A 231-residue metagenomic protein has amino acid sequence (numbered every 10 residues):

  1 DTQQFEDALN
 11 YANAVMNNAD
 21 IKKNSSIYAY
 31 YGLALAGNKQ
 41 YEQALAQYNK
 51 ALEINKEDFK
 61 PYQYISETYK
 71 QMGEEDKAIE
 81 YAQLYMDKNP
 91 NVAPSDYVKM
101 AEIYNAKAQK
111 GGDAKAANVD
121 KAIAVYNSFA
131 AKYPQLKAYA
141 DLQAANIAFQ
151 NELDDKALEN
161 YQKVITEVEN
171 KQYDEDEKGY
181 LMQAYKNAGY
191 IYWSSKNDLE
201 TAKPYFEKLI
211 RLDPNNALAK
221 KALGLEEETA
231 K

Functional and structural regions predicted by a protein language model:
D1-T2, G37-N38, Q71-M72, A106-Q109 (+3 more regions): Register position in tetratricopeptide repeats
V15, K50-A51, L84-Y85, F129 (+2 more regions): Canonical positions in the second alpha-helix
D20-K22, K56, P90-N91, P134-Q135 (+2 more regions): Short coil turns that delineate tetratricopeptide repeat
S25-I27, P61, S95-D96, L136-A140 (+3 more regions): TPR alpha-solenoid repeat register
A29-Y30, Y64, V98-K99, Q143 (+2 more regions): Canonical tetratricopeptide repeat
L33, E67, E102, A106-Q109 (+3 more regions): Residue-level recognition of tetratricopeptide repeat
